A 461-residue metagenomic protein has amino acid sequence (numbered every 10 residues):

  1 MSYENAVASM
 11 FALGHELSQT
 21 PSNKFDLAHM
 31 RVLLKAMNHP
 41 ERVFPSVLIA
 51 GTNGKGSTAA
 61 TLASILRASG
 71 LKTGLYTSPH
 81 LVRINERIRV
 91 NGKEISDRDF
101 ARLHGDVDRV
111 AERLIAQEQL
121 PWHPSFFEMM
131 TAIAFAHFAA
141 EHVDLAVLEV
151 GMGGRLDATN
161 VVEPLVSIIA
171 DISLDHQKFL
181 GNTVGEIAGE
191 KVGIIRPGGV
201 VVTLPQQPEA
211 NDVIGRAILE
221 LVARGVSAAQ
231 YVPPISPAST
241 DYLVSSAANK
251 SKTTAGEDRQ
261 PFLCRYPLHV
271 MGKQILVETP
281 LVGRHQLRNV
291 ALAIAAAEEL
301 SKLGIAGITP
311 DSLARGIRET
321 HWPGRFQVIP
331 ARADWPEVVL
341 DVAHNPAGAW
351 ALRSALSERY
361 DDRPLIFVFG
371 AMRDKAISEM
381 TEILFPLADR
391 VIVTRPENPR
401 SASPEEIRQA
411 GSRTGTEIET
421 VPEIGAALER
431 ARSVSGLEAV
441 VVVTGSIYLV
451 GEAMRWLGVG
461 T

Functional and structural regions predicted by a protein language model:
M1-T20: Charged, amphipathic alpha-helical linker segments immediately N-terminal to NTP-binding catalytic cores
P21-L27, V32-K35, H39-R42, A68-V162 (+3 more regions): ATP-dependent carboxylate-amine ligase catalytic core
V47-I49: Hydrophobic anchor at the beta1->P-loop junction of P-loop NTPases
T58-T61: Hydrophobic positions on the alpha1 helix immediately C-terminal to the Walker A/P-loop
L114-E118, E141-E149, P164-G272, L276 (+2 more regions): Acidic, Mg2+-coordinating active-site environments of NTP-dependent enzymes
L145-V150, D157-I168, I172-D175, E186 (+1 more regions): Nucleotide phosphate-binding/pyrophosphate-handling subdomain across enzymes that bind or process nucleotide phosphates
Q207-A217, R224-V226, C264, E337-L340 (+2 more regions): C-terminal helical cap/extension that packs against the catalytic core of soluble nucleotide-cofactor enzymes
S446: Active-site-proximal loop/hinge segments that shape catalytic or ion-binding/gating pockets
